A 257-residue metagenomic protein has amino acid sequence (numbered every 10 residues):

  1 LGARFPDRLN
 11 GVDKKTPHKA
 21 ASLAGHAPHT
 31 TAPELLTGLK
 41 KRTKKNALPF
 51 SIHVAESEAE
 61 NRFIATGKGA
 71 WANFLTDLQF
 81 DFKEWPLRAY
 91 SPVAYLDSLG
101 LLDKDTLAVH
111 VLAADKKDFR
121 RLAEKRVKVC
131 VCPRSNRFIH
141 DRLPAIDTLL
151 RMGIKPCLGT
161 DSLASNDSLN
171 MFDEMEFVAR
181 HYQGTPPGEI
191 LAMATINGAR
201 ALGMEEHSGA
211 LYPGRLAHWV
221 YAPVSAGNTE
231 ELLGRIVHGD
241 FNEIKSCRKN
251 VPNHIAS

Functional and structural regions predicted by a protein language model:
L1-T106: Metal-coordinating catalytic core of metallo-dependent amide/deamination hydrolases
L23, H53, A108, L122 (+5 more regions): Conserved, mostly hydrophobic/aromatic
H26-P28, A55-A59, V111-A114, R134-N136 (+1 more regions): Active-site beta-loop-alpha junctions enriched in small/polar residues
R42-P49, L101-D105, R121-C130, R151-P156: Glycine-enriched alpha-helix->loop->beta-strand junction motifs that scaffold or abut catalytic
D81-V93, V109-K116, N136-L143, A256: A general structural motif
S98-L101, R142-S225: His/Asp/Glu-enriched, well-ordered alpha-helical/loop segment that forms or immediately abuts the divalent-metal
R200, L216-S257: C-terminal cap of metal-dependent C-N hydrolases
